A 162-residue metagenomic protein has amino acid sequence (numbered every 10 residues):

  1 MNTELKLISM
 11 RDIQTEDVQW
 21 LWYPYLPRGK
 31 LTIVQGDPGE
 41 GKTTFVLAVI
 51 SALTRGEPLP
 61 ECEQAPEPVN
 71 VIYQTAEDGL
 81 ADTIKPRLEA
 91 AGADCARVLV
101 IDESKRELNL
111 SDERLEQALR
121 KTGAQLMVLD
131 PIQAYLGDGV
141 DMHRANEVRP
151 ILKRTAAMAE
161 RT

Functional and structural regions predicted by a protein language model:
M1-K6: Charged, amphipathic alpha-helical linker segments immediately N-terminal to NTP-binding catalytic cores
M10, E16-D17, L21-Y23, P27 (+4 more regions): Conserved inter-motif catalytic segment of the P-loop NTP-binding fold
L31: Walker A (P-loop) ATP-phosphate-binding motif of ABC ATPase nucleotide-binding domains
V34: Hydrophobic anchor at the beta1->P-loop junction of P-loop NTPases
F45, V49: Hydrophobic positions on the alpha1 helix immediately C-terminal to the Walker A/P-loop
T54: Gly/Ala-rich phosphate-binding loop of Rossmann-like dinucleotide-binding domains, activating on the conserved
M158-T162: Sensor-1/coupling segment of RecA-like P-loop NTPase cores
